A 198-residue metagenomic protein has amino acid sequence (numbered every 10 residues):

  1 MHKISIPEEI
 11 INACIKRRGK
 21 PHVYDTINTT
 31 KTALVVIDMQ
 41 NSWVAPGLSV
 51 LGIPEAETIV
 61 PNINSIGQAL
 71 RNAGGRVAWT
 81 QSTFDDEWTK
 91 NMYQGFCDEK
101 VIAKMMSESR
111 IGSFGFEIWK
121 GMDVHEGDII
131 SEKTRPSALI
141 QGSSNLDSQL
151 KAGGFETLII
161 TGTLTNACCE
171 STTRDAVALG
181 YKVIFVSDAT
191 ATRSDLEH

Functional and structural regions predicted by a protein language model:
M1-E126: Active-site acidic carboxylates
N72-G74, G154, G180: Glycine-centered short loops/turns at secondary-structure junctions
I111-T161: Internal catalytic-core helix/loop-beta-alpha segment that presents or stabilizes conserved functional determinants
I159-G162, G180-D195: A short glycine-rich beta-strand->turn/loop micro-motif centered on a GG-aromatic cluster
C169-L179: Short Gly/Thr/Asp-enriched flexible loops that form oxyanion-binding sites at enzyme active sites
